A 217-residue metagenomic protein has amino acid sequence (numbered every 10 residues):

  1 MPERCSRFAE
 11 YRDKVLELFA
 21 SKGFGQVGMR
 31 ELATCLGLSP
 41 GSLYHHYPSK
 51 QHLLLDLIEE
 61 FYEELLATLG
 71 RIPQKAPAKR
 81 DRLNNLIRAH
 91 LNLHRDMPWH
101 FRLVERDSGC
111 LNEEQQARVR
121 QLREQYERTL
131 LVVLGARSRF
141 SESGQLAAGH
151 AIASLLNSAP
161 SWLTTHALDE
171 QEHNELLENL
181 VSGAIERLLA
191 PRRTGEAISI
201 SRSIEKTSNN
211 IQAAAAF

Functional and structural regions predicted by a protein language model:
S6, E10, K14, L18-H52 (+1 more regions): Helix-turn-helix
K14-L18, L93, L155: Short amphipathic alpha-helical elements of helix-turn-helix/winged-helix folds
S21-G25, A76, M97: Short coil/turn segments at alpha/beta junctions that flank glycine-rich nucleotide-binding fingerprints
D56, G70-D96, G149-I152: Hydrophobic alpha-helical connector segments
E63-L66, G70, L93, E113-R139 (+3 more regions): Amphipathic alpha-helical packing segments from all-alpha helical-bundle domains
N92, R128-A136, L155, S161 (+1 more regions): C-terminal peripheral helix-coil segments that are non-catalytic and often amphipathic
H94-E114, S161-T164: Amphipathic alpha-helical segments used for helix-helix packing
